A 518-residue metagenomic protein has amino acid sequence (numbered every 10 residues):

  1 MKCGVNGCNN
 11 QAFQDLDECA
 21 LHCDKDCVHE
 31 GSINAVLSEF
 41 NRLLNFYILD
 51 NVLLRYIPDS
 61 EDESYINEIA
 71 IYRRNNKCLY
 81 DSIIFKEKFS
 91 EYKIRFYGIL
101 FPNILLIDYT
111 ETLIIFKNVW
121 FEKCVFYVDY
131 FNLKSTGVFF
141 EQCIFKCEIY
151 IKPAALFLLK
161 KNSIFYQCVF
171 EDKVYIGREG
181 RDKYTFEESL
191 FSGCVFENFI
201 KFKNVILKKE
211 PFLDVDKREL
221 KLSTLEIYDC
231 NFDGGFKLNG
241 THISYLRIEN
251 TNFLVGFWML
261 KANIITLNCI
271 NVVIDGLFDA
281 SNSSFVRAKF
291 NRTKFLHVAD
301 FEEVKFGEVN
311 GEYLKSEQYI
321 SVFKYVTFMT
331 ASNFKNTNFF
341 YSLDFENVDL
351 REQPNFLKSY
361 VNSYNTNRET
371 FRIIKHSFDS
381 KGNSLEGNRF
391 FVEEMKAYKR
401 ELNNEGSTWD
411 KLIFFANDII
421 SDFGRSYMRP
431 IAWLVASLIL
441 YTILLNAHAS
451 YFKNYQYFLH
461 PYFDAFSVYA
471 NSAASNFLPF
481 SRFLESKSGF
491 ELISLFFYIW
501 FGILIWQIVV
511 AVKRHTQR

Functional and structural regions predicted by a protein language model:
M1-R518: Terminal module of membrane-associated proteins
